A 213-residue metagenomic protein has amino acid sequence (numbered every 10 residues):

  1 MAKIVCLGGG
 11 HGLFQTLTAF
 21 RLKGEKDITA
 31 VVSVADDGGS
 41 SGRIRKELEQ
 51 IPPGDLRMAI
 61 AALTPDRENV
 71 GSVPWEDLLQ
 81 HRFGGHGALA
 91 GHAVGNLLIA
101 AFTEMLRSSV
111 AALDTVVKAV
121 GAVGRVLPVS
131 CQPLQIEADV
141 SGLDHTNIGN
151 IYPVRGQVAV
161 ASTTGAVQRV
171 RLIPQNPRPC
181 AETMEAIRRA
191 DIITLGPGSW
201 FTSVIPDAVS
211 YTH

Functional and structural regions predicted by a protein language model:
M1-I4: Extreme N-terminal starter segment of soluble prokaryotic enzymes
C6, T16-S41, K46-L48, A190: Active-site histidine-anchored catalytic micro-motif
G9: Glycine-rich Rossmann-fold phosphate-binding loop(s) that bind the pyrophosphate of adenine dinucleotide cofactors
G12: Hydrophobic/small residue at the entry helix of a nucleotide-binding pocket
S33-T164: Electropositive, gly/pro-rich neighborhoods at or near active sites that engage anionic ligands
Q135-P197, F201: Active-site gating loop/helix substructures
F201-V209: Glycine/threonine-rich flexible loop motifs
Y211-H213: Conserved small/polar residues in nucleotide/adenosyl-binding loops
